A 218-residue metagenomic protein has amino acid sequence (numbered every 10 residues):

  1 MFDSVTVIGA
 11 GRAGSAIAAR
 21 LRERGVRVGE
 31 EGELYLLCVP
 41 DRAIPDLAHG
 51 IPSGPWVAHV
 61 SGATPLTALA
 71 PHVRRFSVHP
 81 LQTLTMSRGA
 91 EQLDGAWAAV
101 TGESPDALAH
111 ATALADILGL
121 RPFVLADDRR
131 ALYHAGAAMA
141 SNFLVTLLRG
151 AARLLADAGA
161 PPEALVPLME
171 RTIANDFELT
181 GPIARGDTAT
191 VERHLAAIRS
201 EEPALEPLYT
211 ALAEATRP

Functional and structural regions predicted by a protein language model:
M1-E31: NAD(P)+-binding Rossmann beta1-loop-alpha1 motif at the extreme N-terminus of oxidoreductases
F2-S4, G54, G95: Phosphate-coordination loops involved in phosphoryl transfer and adenosine-cofactor binding
V5-V7, L37, V100: Hydrophobic Val/Ile/Leu positions in short beta-strands of Rossmann-like dinucleotide-binding domains
S15, A19, G32-A90: Rossmann-like NAD(P)(H) cofactor-binding subdomain of soluble oxidoreductases
G25-V28, R75, P122: Hydrophobic beta-strand scaffold residues
A90-A174: Internal alpha-helical scaffold of NAD(P)-dependent oxidoreductase catalytic cores
E163-P218: NAD(P)-dependent Rossmann-like dehydrogenase/reductase catalytic/cofactor-binding core
